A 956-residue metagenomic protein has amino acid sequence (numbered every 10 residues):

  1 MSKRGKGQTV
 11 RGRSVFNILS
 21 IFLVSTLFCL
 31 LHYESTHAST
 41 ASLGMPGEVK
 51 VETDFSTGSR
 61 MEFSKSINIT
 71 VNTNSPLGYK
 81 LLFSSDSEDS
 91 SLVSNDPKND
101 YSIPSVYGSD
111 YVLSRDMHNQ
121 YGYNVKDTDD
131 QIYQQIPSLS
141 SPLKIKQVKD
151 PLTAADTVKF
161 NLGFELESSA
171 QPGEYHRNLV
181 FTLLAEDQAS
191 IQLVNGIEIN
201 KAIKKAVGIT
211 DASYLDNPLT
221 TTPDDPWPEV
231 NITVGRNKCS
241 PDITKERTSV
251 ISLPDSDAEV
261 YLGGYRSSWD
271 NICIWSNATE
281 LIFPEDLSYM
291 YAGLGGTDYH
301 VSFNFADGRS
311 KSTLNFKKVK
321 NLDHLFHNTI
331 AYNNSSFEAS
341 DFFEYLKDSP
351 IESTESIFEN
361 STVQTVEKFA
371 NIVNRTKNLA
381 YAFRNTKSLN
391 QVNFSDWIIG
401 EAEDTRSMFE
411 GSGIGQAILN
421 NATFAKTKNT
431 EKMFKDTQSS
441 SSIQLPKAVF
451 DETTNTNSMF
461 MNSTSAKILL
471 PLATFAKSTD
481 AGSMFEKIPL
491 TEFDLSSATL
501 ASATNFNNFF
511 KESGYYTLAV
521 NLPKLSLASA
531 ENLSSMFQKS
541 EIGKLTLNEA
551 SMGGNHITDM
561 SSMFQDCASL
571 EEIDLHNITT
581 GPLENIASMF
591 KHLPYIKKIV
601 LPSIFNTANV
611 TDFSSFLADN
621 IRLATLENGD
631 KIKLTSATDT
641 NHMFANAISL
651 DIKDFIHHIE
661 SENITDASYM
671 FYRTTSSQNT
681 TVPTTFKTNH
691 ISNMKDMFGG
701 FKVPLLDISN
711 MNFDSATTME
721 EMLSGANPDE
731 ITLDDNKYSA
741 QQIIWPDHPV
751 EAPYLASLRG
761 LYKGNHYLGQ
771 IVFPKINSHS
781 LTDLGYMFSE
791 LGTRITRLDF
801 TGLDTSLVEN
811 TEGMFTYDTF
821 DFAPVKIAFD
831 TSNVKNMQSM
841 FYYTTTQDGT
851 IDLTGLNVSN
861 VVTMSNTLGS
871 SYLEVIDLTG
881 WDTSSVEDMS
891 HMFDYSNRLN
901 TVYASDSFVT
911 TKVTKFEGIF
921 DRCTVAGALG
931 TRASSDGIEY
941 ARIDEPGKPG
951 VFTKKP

Functional and structural regions predicted by a protein language model:
M1-A38: Sec-dependent, cleavable N-terminal signal peptides
S2-R4, T9-R11, L113, N124 (+8 more regions): Intrinsically disordered, low-complexity sequence elements enriched in Ser/Thr/Gly/Pro
G5, G122-N124, V260-G264: Glycine-centered structural positions embedded in regular secondary structure
R11, F16-L19, S25, K50 (+15 more regions): N-terminal non-cleavable signal-anchor helices
A38-A189: Signature of Gram-negative chaperone-usher
A189-P956: Negatively charged
